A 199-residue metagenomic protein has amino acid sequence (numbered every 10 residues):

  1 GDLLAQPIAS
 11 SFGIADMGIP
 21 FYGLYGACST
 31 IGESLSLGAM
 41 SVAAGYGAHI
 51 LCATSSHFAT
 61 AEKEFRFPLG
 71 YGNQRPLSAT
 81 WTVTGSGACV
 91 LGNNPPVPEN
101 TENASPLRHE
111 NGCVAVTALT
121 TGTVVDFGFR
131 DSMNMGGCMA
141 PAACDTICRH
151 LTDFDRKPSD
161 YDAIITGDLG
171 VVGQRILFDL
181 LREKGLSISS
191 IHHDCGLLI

Functional and structural regions predicted by a protein language model:
G1: N-terminal short beta-loop-beta anion/metal-coordinating cradle
L4-A5, S10-H49, S56, N94 (+3 more regions): Claisen-condensing/thiolase-fold acyl-transfer catalytic domains that form or cleave C-C bonds in fatty acid
Q6-I8, F58-K63, E99, V124-G128: Short, well-ordered, mixed-charge alpha-helical segments that flank or form enzyme active sites
S36-L37, F65-F67, F129-S132, D179: Surface-exposed beta-strand edges and their flanking turn/coil or helix-capping segments
A48, C52-T82: Flexible, glycine-rich active-site loops centered on histidine and acidic residues that chelate a metal or position
P68-C148, D153, S190-I199: Condensing-enzyme catalytic core mediating Claisen C-C bond formation in acyl metabolism
F154-D160: Short helix-terminating capping/connector loops at secondary-structure junctions
